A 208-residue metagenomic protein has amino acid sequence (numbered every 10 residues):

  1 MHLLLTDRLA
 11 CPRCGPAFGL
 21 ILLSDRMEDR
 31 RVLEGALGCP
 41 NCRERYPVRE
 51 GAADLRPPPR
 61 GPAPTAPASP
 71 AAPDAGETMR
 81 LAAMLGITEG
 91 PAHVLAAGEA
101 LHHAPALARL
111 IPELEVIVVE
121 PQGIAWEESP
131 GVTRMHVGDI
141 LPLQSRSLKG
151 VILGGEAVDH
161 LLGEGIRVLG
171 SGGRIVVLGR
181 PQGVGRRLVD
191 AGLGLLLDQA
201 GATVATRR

Functional and structural regions predicted by a protein language model:
M1-P64: N-terminal auxiliary segments of SAM/dcSAM-dependent transferases
I21, T65-H93, E99-A106, L110: Conserved alpha-helix/loop element of class I SAM-dependent methyltransferases that forms part of the SAM/SAH-binding
G76-M79, V116-P142: A short, well-structured beta->alpha microelement
P91, S129-G154, D159-G163: A short acidic, Gly/Pro-enriched loop at the edge of an enzyme's catalytic core that lines a small-molecule cofactor
A92, L114, G173: Glycine-centered, small-residue-biased loops immediately flanking beta-strands in adenine/cofactor-binding cores
E99-H103, V118-W126, R180-Q182: Short, polar loop motifs at secondary-structure junctions
D159-I175, P181: A short glycine-rich, Lys/Arg-flanked "PGG" loop and its adjoining helix->strand segment in the class I
R186-R208: Core SAM-dependent methyltransferase catalytic element
